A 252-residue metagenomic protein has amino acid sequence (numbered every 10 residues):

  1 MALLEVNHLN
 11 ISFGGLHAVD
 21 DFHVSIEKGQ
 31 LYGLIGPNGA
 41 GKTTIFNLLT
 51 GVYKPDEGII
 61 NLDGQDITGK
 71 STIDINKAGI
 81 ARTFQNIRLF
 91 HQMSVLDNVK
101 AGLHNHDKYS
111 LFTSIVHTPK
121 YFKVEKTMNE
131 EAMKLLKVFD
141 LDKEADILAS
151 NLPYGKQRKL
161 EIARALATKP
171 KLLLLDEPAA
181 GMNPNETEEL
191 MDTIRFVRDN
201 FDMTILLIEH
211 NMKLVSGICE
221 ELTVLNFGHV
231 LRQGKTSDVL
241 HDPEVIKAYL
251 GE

Functional and structural regions predicted by a protein language model:
A2-E252: Glycine-rich phosphate-binding loops of nucleotide-dependent enzymes
